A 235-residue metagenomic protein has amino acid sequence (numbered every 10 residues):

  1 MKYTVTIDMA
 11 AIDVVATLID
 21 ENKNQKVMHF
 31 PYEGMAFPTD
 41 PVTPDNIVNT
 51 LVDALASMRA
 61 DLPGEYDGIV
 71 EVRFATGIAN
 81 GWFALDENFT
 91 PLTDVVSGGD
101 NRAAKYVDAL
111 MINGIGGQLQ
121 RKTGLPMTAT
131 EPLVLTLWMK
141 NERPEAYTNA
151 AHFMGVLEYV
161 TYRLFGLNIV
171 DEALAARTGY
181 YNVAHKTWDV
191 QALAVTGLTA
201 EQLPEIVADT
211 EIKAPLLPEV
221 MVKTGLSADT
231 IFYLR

Functional and structural regions predicted by a protein language model:
M1-T93, R121, N149, M221-F232: N-terminal glycine/serine-rich phosphate-binding loop of ATP-dependent small-molecule kinases, especially carbohydrate
M9, Q120-R235: Gly/Ser/Thr-rich active-site cleft segment
N22, G77-A79, N101-R102, L157-Y159 (+1 more regions): Short glycine-enriched loops at secondary-structure junctions
F37-P41, K105-A109, Y180-N182, L216: Short, charged, surface-exposed secondary-structure boundary motifs
E87-P91, A109, N113-G114, Q118: Hydrophobic or amphipathic alpha-helical targeting/insertion segments
F89-R102, R177-Y180: A charged helix-plus-loop insertion that forms the helical arch/lid used to bind and gate nucleic-acid substrates
V96, D100-I115: Short alpha-helix plus adjacent loop in nuclease-associated cores
